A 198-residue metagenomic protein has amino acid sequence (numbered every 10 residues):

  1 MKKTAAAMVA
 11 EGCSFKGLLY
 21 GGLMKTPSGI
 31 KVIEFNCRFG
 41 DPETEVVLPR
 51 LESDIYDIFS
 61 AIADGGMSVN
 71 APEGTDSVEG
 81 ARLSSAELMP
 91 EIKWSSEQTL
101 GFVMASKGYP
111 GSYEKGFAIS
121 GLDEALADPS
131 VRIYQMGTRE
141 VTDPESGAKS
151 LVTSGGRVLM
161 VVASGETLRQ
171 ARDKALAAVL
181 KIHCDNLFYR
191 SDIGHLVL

Functional and structural regions predicted by a protein language model:
M1-L19, C37-S130, M136-R139: Active-site "cap" helix and flanking loop/linker of ATP-utilizing ligase/carboxylase catalytic domains
G21-L23, F102, V161-A163: Preference for bulky hydrophobic residues occupying beta-strand positions in well-ordered beta-sheet regions
M24, G29: Contiguous mid-protein beta-loop-alpha structural module that forms a pocket-lining wall or clamp of enzyme active
K31-I33, R157: Protein kinase-like catalytic core scaffold
W94, Q98, G108-P110, V131-V162 (+1 more regions): C-terminal non-catalytic interaction/assembly regions of soluble proteins
D143-G147, T153-L198: Generic C-terminus detector
